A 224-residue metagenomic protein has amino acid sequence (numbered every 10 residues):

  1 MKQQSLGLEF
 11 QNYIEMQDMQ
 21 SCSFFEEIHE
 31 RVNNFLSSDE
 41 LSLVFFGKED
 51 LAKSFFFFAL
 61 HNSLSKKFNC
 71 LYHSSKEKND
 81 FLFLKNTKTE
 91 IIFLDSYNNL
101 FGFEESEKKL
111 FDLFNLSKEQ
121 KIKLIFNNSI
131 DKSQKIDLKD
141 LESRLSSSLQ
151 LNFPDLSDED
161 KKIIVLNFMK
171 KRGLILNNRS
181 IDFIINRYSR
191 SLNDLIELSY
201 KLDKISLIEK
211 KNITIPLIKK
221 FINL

Functional and structural regions predicted by a protein language model:
M1-L36, L207-L224: A short, basic N-terminal segment
S38-F57: Walker A/P-loop nucleotide-binding motif
F57, H61-I91, L100-E107: Short glycine-rich substrate-engagement loop in P-loop NTPases that contacts/grips substrate
K85-K109, L113-L116, Q120-I130: Conserved P-loop NTPase "ATPase switch" module shared by AAA+ and STAND
D131-Q134, S148-D160: Conserved AAA+ ATPase "SRH/arginine-finger" region at the nucleotide-binding site
R144, S148, I163-I175: Conserved AAA+ ATPase "sensor/coupling" helix adjacent to the nucleotide-binding pocket
I175-Y188: Short conserved motifs of the RecA-like P-loop NTPase core
Y188-L202: The conserved phosphate-sensing helix
